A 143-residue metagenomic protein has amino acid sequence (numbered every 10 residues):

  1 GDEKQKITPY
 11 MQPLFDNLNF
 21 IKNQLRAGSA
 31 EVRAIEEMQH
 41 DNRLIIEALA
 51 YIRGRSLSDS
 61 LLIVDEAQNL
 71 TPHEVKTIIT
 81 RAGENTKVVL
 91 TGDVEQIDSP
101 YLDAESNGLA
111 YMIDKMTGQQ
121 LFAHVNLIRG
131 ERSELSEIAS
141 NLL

Functional and structural regions predicted by a protein language model:
G1-D59, N69-L143: Conserved helicase motor core of SF1/SF2 NTP-dependent helicases
I63-V64: Hydrophobic residues in beta-strands of the RecA-like P-loop NTPase core, especially within AAA+ ATPase
